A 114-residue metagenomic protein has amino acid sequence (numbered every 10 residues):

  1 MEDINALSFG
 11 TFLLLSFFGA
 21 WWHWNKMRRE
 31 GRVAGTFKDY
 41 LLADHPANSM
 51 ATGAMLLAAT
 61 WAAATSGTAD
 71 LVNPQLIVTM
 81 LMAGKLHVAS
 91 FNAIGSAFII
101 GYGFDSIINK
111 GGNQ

Functional and structural regions predicted by a protein language model:
M1-Q114: Cationic, hydrophobic amphipathic alpha-helical membrane-interacting segments
